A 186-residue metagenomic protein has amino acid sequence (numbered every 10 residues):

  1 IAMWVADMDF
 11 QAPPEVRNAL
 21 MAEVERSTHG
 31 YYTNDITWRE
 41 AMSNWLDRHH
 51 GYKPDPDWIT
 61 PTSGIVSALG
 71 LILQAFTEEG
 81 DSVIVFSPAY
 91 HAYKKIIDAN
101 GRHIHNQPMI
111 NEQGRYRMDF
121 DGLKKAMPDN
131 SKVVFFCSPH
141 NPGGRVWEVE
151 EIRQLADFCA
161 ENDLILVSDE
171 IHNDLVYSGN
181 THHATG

Functional and structural regions predicted by a protein language model:
I1-V66, L71: N-terminal small-domain helix-loop-helix segment of the aminotransferase-like
K53-I59, E79-S82, N130: Short acidic capping loops at alpha-helix termini that bridge into adjacent secondary structure
A75-I97: Conserved PLP-anchoring active-site segment centered on the Schiff-base-forming lysine
D81, R102, E161-I165: A short helix->loop->beta-strand "cap" motif at the edges of active sites that frequently abuts
S87, N106-N111: Short beta->alpha connector loops at strand-helix junctions that form conserved, small/polar/Pro-enriched
A99-H105: A short helix-loop-beta submotif of the ANL/AMP-binding
I110-H182: Active-site phosphate-binding strand-loop segment of PLP-dependent enzymes
